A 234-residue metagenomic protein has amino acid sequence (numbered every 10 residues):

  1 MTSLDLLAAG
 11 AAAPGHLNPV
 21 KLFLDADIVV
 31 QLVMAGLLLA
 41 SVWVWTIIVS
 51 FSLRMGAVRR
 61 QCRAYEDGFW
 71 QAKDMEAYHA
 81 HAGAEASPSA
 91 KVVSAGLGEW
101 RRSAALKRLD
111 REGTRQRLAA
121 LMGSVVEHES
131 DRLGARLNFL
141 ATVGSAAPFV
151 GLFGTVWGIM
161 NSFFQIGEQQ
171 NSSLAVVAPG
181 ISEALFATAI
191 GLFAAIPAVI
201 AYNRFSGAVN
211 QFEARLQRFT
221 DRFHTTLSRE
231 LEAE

Functional and structural regions predicted by a protein language model:
M1-A26, S173: Short, strongly hydrophobic alpha-helical membrane anchors
G15-Q31, R132-N138, T142: Juxtamembrane loop-transmembrane helix junctions in multi-pass integral membrane proteins, especially the extracellular
A26-K73, A77-Y78: Transmembrane alpha-helix/interfacial motif
D27, W45, Y78, V93 (+3 more regions): Residue-level signature of catalytic and energy-coupling elements of molecular machines, predominantly ATP/GTP-dependent
V33-G36, A40-W43, A147-V150, G154-W157 (+1 more regions): Residue-level signal for the membrane-embedded core of alpha-helical transmembrane segments, especially mid-helix
V58-G154, I159-S173, I200-E234: Predominantly long cytosolic amphipathic alpha-helical stalk/bundle segments
Q170, L174-A184: Hydrophobic alpha-helical transmembrane segments and adjacent short intramembrane/lumenal linkers of inner/organellar
A184-A198: Hydrophobic alpha-helical transmembrane segments of polytopic membrane proteins
